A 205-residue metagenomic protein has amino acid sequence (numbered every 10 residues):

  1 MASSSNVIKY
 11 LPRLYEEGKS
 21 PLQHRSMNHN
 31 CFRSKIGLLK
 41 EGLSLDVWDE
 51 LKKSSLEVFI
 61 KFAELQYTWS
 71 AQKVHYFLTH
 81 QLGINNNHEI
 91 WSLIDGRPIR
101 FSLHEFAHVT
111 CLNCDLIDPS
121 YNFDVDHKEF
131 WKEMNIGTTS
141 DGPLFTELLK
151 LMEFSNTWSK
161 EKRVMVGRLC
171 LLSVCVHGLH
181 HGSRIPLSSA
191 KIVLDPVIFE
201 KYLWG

Functional and structural regions predicted by a protein language model:
M1-G205: Thiolate-centered catalytic microenvironments shared by cysteine-dependent enzyme domains
